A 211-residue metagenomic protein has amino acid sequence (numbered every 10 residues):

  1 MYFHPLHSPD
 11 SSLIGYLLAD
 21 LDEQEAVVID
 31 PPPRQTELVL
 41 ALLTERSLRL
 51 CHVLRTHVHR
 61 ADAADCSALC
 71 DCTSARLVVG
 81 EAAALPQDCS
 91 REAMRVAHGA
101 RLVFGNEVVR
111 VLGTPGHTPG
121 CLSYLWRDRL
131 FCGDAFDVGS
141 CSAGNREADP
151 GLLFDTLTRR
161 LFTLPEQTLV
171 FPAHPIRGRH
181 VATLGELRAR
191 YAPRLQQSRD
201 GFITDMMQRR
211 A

Functional and structural regions predicted by a protein language model:
M1, S11-L13, R91, A97 (+2 more regions): Short beta-strand-initiation
M1-L48, S123-G133: Conserved beta-strand hairpin/beta-sheet module of binuclear metal-dependent hydrolase folds, prominently
Y2, E92, H98, C141-S142 (+1 more regions): Glycine-rich, flexible loop/turn motifs
L6-H7, A93, G113-P115: Short Gly/Pro-enriched turn/cap motifs at secondary-structure boundaries
S12, P33-R110, R190: Active-site HxH/HxHxD metal-binding segment of metal-dependent hydrolases
Q24, V108, T118-R210: Metallo-beta-lactamase
V28-P31, R49-H59, R76-E81, T114-G116 (+3 more regions): Active-site neighborhood of phospho(di)ester-bond hydrolases with catalytic His/Asp-centered motifs
